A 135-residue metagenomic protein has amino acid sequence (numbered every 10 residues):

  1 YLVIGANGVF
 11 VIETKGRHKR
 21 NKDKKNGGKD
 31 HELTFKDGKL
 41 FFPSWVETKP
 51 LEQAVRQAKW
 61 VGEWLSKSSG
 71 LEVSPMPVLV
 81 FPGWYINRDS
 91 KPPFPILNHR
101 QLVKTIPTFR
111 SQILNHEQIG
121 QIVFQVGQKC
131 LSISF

Functional and structural regions predicted by a protein language model:
A6-V9, K15-F135: Surface-exposed interaction regions that form or flank ligand-binding interfaces
